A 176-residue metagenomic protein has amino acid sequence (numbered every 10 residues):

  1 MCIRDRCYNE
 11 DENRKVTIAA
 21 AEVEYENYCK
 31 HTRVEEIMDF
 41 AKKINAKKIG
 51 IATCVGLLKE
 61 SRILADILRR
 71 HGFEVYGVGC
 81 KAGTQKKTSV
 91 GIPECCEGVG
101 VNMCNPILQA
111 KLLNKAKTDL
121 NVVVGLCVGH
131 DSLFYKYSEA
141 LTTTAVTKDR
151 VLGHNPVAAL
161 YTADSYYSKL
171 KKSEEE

Functional and structural regions predicted by a protein language model:
M1-I3: Short, small-residue-biased leader/transition segments that mark boundaries at the very start of proteins
N27-R33, T53-S61, V124-S132: Gly/Ser/Thr-rich loops at beta-strand to alpha-helix junctions that form or flank small-molecule/cofactor-binding
C29-K42, Q109: A short, well-structured juxtamembrane/interface segment
A46-V55, Y76-G79, L120-V124: Short glycine-rich or small-residue beta-strand-to-loop segments that form or flank ligand, phosphate, metal/Fe-S
E60-I67, D131-A140: Short Gly/Thr/Asp-enriched flexible loops that form oxyanion-binding sites at enzyme active sites
E60-K111: Long, charge-dense
E74-K81, L133, Y137-N155: Short, acidic/small-residue loops that bind anionic groups at enzyme active sites
T143-E176: C-terminal functional extensions of proteins
